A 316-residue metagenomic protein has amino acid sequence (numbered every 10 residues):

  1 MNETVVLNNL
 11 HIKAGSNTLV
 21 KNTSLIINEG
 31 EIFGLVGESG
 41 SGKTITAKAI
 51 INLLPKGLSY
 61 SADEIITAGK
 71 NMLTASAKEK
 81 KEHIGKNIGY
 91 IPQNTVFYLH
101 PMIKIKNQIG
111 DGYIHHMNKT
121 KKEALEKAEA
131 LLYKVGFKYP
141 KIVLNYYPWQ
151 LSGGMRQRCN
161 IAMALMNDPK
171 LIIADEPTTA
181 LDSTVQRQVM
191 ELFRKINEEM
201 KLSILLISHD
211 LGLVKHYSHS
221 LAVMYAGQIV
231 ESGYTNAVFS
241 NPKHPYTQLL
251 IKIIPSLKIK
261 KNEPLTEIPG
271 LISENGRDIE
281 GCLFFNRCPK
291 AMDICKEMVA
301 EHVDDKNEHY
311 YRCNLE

Functional and structural regions predicted by a protein language model:
E3, Y234-E316: Short catalytic/signature loops enriched in Gly
V36-E38: The feature captures the beta-strand-to-loop junction immediately N-terminal to the Walker
S59-N71: Conserved ABC transporter NBD signature motif
K122-I142, I251: Conserved ABC ATPase "signature" region
I161, I172, V185, V189: Hydrophobic anchor residue at the start of the ABC signature
M166-K170: A short, proline-enriched helix->beta-strand linker immediately N-terminal to the Walker B motif in ABC-type P-loop
P177, L181, V185-E263: P-loop NTP-binding/switch modules centered on Walker-like glycine-rich loops
